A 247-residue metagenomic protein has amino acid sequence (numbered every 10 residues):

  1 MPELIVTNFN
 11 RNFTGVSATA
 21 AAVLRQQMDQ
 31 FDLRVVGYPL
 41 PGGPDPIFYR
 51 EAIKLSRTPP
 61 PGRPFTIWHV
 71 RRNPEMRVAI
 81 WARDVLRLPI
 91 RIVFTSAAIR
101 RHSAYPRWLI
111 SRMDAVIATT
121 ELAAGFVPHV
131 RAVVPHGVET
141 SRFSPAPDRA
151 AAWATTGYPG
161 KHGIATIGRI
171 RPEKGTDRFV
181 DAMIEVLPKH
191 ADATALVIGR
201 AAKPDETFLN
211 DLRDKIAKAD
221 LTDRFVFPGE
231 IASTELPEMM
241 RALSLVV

Functional and structural regions predicted by a protein language model:
V70-E75: Short His-centered aromatic/hydrophobic patch
V85, L209-I231: Nucleotide-activated donor-binding/catalytic signature segment of Leloir-type glycosyltransferases, i.e., the conserved
P89-S96, R100-D114: A conserved, positively charged/aromatic
I110-R149, Y158-K161: Donor nucleotide-sugar binding/catalytic pocket of nucleotide-sugar-dependent glycosyltransferases
T155-K174, V180-E185: Conserved donor-binding/catalytic core segment of Leloir-type glycosyltransferases
T194-R213: Glycosyltransferase donor-sugar binding loop
R224, R241-V247: Acidic donor-binding loop of glycosyltransferase active sites
E230-I231, E238-L243: Short alpha-helical donor nucleotide-sugar binding micro-motif in glycosyltransferases
